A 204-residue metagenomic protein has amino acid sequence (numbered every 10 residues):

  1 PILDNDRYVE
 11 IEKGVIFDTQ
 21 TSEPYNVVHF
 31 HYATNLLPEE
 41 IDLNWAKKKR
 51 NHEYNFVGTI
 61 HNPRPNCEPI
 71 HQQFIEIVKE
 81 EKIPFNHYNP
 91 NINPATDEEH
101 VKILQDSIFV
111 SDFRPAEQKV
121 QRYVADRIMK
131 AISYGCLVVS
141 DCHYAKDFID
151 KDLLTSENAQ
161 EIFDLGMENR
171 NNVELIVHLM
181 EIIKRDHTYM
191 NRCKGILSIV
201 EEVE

Functional and structural regions predicted by a protein language model:
P1-D152, Y189-M190, V203: Nucleotide-sugar donor-binding catalytic core of glycosyltransferases
N26-V27, D164-G166: C-terminal helix of von Willebrand factor
Q73-F74, R127, I162, L179 (+2 more regions): A general structural detector for well-ordered alpha-helical segments in enzyme core domains, enriched
Y123, L154, E181-K184: Pocket-edge positions in alpha/beta enzyme catalytic cores
K146-L165: Change "using UDP/GDP/dTDP sugars" to "using nucleotide sugars
M167-V203: A charged, aromatic-enriched C-terminal amphipathic alpha-helix characteristic of glycosyltransferases across folds
